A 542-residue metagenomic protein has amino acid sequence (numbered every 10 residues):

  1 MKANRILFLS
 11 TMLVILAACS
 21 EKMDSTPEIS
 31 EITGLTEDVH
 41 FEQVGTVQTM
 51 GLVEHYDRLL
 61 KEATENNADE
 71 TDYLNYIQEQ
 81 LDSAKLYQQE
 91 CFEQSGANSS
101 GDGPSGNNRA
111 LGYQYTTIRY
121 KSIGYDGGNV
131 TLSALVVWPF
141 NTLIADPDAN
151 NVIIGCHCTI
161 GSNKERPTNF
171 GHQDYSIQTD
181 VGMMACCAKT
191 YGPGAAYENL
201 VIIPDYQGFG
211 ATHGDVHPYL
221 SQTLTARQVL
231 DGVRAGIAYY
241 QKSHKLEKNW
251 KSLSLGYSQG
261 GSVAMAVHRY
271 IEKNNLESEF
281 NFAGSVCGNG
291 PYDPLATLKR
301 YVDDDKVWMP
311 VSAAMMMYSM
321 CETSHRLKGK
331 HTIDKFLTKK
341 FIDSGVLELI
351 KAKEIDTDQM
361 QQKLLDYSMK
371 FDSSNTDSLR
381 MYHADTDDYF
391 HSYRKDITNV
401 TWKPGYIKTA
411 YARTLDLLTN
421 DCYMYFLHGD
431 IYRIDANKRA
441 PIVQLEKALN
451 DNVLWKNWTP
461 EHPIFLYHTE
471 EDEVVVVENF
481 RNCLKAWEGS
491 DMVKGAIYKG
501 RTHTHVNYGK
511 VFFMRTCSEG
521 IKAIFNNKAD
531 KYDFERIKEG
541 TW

Functional and structural regions predicted by a protein language model:
E21-L143: Catalytic-loop region of hydrolases
Y125-S133, V137-E198: Short, surface-exposed "cap/lid" segments of acyl-processing enzymes
G182, Y219-K242: Alpha/beta-hydrolase active-site loop
V267, H462-P463, V475-A486: Short alpha-helix in the alpha/beta-hydrolase fold that links the catalytic acid
G288-N457: Accessory cap/linker subdomain of secreted extracellular hydrolases
P294, E470-V475: Acidic catalytic loop of the alpha/beta-hydrolase fold
K299, L445-A448, R481-N482, E488-W542: C-terminal catalytic histidine-bearing segment of alpha/beta-hydrolase fold enzymes
P460, F465-D472: Short beta-strand/loop motif that positions the catalytic acidic residue of the alpha/beta-hydrolase fold
